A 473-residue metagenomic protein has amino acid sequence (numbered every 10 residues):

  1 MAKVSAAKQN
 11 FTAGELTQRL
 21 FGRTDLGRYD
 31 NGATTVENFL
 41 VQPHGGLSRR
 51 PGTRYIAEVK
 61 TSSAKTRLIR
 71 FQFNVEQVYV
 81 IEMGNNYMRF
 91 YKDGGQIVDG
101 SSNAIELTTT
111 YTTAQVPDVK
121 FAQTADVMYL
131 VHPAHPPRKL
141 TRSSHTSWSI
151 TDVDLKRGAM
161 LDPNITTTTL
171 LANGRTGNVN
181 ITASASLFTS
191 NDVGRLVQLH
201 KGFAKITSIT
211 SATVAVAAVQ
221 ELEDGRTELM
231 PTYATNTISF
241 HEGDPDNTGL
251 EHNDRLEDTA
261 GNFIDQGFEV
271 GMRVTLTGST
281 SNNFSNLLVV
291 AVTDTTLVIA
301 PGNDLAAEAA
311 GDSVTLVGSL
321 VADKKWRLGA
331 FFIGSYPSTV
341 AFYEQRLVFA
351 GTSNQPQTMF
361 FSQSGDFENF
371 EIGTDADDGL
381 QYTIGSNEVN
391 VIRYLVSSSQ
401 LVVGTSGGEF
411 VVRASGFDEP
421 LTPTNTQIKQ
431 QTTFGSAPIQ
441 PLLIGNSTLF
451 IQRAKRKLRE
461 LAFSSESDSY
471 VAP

Functional and structural regions predicted by a protein language model:
M1-S102, K139-N178, T232, G318-V396 (+2 more regions): N-terminal beta-propeller domains
S5-G22, I97, S101-V119, L155-R175 (+1 more regions): Small/polar beta-strand repeat architecture
T66-R67, K120, I392-R393, P438-P441: Beta-rich, blade/repeat-based domains predominating in secreted/periplasmic proteins but also intracellular
N74-V75, T124, L395-S398, L442-G445: Loop/turn segments within WD40 beta-propeller blades
Y79, M83, T109-R138, L347 (+1 more regions): Elongated alpha-helical scaffolds
V402-E419: Surface-exposed extracellular loop regions of Gram-negative outer-membrane beta-barrel proteins
A414-R456: Catalytic or ion-translocation cores adjacent to nucleophile or general acid/base/metal-coordination motifs in diverse
